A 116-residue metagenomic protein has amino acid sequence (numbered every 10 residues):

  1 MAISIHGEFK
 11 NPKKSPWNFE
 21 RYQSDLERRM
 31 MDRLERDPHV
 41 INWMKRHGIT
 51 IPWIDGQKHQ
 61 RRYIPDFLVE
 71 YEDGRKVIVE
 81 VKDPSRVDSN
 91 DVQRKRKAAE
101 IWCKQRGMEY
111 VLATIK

Functional and structural regions predicted by a protein language model:
M1-K116: Electrostatic, structured charged patches in enzyme active sites and in nucleic-acid/phosphate-binding
